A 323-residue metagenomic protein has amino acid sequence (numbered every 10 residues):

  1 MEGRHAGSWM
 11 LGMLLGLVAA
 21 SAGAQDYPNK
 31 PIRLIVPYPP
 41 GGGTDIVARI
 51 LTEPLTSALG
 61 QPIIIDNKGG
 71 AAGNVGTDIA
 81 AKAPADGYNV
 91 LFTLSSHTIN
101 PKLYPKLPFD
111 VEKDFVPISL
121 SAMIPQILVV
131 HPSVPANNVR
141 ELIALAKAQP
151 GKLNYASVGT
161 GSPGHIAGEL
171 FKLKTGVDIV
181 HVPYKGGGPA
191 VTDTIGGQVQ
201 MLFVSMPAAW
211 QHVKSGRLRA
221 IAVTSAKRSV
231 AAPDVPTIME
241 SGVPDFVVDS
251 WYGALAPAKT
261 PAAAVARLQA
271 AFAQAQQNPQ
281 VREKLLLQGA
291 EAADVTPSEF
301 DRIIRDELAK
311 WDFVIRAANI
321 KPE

Functional and structural regions predicted by a protein language model:
M1-H5: N-terminal secretory signal peptides that target proteins for export/translocation
S8-V18: Bacterial N-terminal signal peptides
A19-G23: N-terminal signal peptide c-region/cleavage motif recognized by signal peptidases
A24-K113, K152-N154, G176-F203, D294-V295 (+1 more regions): N-terminal (or domain-start) structured segment
N29-P31, K174, K214, T237-E240 (+1 more regions): An extracytoplasmic/periplasmic, membrane-proximal ligand-sensing/linker region
K82-Y88, K102-P189, I238, W251-K284: Hinge/capping helix and adjacent helix->loop/strand transition within the periplasmic-binding protein
H97-K106, L170-K174, M201-V235: A ligand-binding cleft/hinge motif common to bilobed small-molecule-binding domains
